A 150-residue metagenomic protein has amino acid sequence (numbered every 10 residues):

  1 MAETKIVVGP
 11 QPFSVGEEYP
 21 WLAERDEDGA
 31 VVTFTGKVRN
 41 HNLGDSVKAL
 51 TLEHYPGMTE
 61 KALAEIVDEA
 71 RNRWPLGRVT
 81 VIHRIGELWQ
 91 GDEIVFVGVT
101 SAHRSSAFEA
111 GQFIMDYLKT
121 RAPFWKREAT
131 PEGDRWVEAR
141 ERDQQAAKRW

Functional and structural regions predicted by a protein language model:
M1-I94, A102, S106-Q112, D116-W150: N-terminal, polar/charged subdomain of small-to-medium soluble alpha/beta proteins
V97: Active-site neighborhoods and metal-handling regions in enzymes and metal-associated proteins
